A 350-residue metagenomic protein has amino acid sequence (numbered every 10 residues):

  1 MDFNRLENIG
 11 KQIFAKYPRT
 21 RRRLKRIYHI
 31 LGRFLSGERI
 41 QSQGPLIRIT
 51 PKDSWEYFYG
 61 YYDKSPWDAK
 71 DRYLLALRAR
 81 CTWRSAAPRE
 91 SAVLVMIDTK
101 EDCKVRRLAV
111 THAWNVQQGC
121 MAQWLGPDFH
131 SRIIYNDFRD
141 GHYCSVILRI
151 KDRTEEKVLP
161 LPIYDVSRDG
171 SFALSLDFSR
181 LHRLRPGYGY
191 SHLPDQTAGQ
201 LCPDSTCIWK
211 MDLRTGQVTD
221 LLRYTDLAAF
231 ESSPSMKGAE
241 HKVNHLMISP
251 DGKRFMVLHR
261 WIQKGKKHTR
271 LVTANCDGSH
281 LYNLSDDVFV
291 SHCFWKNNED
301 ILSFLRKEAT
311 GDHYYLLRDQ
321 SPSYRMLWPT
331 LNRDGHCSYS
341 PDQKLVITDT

Functional and structural regions predicted by a protein language model:
R23-I27, L75-T82, Q123-D140, L174-R180 (+4 more regions): Beta-strand C-termini and the immediately following turn/loop, strongest in propeller blades
L35-G60: A short helix->beta-strand "capping" segment at the edge of beta-propeller domains
W55-D63, R80-W83, A87-F138: Blade-loop segments of beta-propeller domains
G60-D63, V116-W124, P160-D169, N244 (+2 more regions): Repeated scaffold domains used in trafficking and secretory/extracellular systems, primarily beta-propellers
L77-S91, L176-S205, L258-K267, T350: Short, conserved, GDST-rich strand-edge loop motifs in beta-rich repeat architectures
R84-V95, G141-I147, R183-R185, D204-W209 (+2 more regions): Structural motif
T111-C207, L221-S235: Asp-box/WD-like beta-propeller blade repeats and closely related beta-sheet repeat scaffolds
T310-D312, W328-T350: Loop/turn-rich, solvent-exposed surfaces of beta-rich toroidal or solenoidal domains
